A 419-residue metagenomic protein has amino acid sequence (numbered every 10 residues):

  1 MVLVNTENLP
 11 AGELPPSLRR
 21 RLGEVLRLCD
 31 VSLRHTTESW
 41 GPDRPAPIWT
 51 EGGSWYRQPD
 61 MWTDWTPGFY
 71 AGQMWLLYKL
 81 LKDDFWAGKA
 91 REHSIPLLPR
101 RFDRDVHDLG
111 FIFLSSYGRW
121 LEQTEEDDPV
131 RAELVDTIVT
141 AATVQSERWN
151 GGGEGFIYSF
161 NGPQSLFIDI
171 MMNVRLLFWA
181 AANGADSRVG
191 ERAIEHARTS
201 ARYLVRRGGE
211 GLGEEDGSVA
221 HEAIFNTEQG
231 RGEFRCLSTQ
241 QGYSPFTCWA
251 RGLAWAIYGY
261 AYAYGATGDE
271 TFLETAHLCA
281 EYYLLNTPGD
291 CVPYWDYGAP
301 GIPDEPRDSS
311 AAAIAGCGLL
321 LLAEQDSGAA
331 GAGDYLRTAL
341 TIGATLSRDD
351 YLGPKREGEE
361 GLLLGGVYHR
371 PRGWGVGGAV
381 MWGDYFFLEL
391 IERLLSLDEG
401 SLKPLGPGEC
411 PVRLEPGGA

Functional and structural regions predicted by a protein language model:
M1-A419: Glycan-recognition and catalytic cores of secretory/periplasmic carbohydrate-active enzymes
